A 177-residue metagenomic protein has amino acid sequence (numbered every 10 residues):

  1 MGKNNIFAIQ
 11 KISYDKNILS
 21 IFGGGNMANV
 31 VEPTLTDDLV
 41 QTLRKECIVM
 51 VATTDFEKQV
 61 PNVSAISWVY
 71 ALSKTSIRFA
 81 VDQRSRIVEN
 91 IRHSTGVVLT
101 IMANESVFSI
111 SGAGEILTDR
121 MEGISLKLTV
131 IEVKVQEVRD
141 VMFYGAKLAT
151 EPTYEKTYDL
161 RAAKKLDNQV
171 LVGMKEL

Functional and structural regions predicted by a protein language model:
I6-L177: Binding-site signature for planar aromatic cofactors or substrates
